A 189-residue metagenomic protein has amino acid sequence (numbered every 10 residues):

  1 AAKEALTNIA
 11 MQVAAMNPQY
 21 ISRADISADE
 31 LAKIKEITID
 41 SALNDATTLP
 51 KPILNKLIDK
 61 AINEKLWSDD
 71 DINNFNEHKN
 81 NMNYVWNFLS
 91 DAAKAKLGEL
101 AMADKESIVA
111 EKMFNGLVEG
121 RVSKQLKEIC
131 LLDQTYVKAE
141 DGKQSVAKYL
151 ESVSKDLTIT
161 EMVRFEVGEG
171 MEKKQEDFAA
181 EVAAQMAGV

Functional and structural regions predicted by a protein language model:
A1-V189: N-terminal assembly/interaction segments in proteins that build large macromolecular machines
